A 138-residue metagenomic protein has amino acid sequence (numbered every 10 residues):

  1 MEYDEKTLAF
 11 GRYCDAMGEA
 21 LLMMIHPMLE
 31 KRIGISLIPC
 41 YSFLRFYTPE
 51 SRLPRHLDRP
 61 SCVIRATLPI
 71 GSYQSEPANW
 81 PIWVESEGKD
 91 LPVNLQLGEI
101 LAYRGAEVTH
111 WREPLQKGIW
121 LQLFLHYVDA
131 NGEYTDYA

Functional and structural regions predicted by a protein language model:
M1-I33: Non-heme Fe(II)/2-oxoglutarate
E5, W111, Q122: Short, active-site-adjacent segments that bind or coordinate small-molecule cofactors and metal centers
M24-M28, F43, R65: Generic beta-strand or strand-like secondary-structure segments
H26, L44-L53: Short acidic (Asp/Glu) patches
G34-F43: A short coil-to-beta-strand element that immediately follows conserved catalytic motifs
P49-E107, I119-Q122, V128-A138: Catalytic core of non-heme Fe(II) oxygenases with the double-stranded beta-helix
R112-K117: Short proline/glycine-enriched turn/loop segments at secondary-structure junctions
